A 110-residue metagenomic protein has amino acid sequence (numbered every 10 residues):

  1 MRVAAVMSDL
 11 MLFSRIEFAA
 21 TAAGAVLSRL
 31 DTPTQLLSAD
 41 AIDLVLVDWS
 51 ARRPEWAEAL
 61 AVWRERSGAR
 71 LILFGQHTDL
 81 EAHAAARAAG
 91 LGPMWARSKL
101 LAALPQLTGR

Functional and structural regions predicted by a protein language model:
R2-D9: Conserved acidic segment of CheY-like receiver
A20-A39: A short, well-structured beta->alpha microelement
S38-V47: Short acidic/histidine-rich motifs immediately flanking catalytic phosphotransfer sites in two-component signaling
V47-V62: Conserved phosphotransfer microenvironments
R70-Q76: Short beta-strand elements of ligand-binding domains
T78-G92: Alpha4 helix (beta4-alpha4-beta5 surface) of REC/receiver domains from two-component response regulators
G90-A103: Output/docking surface of receiver
L104-R110: A charged, well-structured terminal subsegment
